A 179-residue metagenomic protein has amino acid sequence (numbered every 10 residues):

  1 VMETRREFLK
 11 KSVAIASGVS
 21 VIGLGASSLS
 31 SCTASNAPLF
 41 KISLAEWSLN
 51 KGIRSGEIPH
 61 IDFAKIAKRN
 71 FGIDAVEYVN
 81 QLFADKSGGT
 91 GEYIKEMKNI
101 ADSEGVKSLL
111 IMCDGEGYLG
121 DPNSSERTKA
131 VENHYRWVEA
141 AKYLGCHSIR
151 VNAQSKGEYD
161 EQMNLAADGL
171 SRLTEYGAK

Functional and structural regions predicted by a protein language model:
E3-Y143, S148, D160-S171, E175-A178: N-terminal pre-domain/capping segments
V151-N152, K156: Conserved strand-turn element in the central/C-terminal portion of the radical SAM core barrel that lines
